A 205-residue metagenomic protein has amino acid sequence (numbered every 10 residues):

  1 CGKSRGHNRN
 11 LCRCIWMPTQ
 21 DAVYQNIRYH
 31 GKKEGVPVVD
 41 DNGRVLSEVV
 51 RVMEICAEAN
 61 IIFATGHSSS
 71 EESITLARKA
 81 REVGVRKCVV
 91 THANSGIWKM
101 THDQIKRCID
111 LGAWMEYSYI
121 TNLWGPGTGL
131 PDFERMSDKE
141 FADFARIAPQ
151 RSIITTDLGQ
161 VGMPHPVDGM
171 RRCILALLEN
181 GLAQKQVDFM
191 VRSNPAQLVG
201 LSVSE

Functional and structural regions predicted by a protein language model:
C1-G2, L46, T101-I105, D132-F141 (+1 more regions): Charged helix-capping and loop-helix junction motifs
C1-P18, L198-S204: N-terminal hydrophobic targeting/anchoring segments and the immediately downstream early-domain regions of hydrolases
R5-C12, E54, A77-E82, I105-G112 (+1 more regions): Acidic (Asp/Glu)-rich catalytic clusters
C14-M100: Divalent metal-binding pocket/active-site signature
I15, F63, M115, D157 (+2 more regions): Divalent metal-coordination and catalytic microenvironments
G112-P126: His/Asp/Glu-enriched short active-site or ligand-binding loop at hydrolase and phosphoryl-transfer sites
A148-P166: Short acidic/histidine-rich active-site segments
G169-E205: Mid-to-C-terminal alpha-helical segments outside catalytic/metal-binding sites
